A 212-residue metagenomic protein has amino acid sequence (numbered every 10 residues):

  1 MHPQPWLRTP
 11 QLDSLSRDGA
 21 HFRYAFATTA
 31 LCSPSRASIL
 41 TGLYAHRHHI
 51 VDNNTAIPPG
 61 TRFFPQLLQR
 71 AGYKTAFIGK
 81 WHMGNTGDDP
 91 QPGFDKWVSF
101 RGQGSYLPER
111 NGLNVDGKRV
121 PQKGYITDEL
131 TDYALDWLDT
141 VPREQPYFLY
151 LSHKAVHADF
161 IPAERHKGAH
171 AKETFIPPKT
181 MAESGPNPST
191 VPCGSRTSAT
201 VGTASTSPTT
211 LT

Functional and structural regions predicted by a protein language model:
M1-T212: Formylglycine-dependent sulfatase
